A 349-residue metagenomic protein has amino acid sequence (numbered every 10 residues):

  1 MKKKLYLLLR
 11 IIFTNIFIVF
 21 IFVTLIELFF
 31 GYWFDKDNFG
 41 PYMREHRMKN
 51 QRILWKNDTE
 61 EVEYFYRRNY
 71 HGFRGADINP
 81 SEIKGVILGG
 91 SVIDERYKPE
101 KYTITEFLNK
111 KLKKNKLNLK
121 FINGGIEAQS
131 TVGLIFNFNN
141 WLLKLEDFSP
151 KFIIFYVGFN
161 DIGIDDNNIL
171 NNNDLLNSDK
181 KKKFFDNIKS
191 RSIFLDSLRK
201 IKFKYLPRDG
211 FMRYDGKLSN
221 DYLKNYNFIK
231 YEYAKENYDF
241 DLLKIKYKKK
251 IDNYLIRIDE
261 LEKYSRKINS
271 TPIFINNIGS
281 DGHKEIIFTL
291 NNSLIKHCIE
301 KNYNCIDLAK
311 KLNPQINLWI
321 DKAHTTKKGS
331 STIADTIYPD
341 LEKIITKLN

Functional and structural regions predicted by a protein language model:
M1-L8: N-terminal Lys/Arg-rich, disordered targeting/topogenic segments
I12-L28: Hydrophobic membrane-insertion alpha-helices, especially the h-region of bacterial N-terminal signal peptides
W33-K111: Membrane/wall-proximal cationic-aromatic binding patches
K84-V86, V92-F184, T325: Conserved SGNH/GDSL esterase-like catalytic core that processes O-acyl groups on lipids and polysaccharides
E106, K110, V132, F136-N139 (+8 more regions): Solvent-exposed, polar/charged alpha-helical surfaces in well-ordered, non-transmembrane soluble domains, broadly
F159-I295, L308-I316: Serine-dependent acyl-ester chemistry module
I251-Y254, N304, W319-N349: Histidine-centered active-site loop/cap adjacent to the catalytic His in serine esterases/O-acetyl transfer systems
